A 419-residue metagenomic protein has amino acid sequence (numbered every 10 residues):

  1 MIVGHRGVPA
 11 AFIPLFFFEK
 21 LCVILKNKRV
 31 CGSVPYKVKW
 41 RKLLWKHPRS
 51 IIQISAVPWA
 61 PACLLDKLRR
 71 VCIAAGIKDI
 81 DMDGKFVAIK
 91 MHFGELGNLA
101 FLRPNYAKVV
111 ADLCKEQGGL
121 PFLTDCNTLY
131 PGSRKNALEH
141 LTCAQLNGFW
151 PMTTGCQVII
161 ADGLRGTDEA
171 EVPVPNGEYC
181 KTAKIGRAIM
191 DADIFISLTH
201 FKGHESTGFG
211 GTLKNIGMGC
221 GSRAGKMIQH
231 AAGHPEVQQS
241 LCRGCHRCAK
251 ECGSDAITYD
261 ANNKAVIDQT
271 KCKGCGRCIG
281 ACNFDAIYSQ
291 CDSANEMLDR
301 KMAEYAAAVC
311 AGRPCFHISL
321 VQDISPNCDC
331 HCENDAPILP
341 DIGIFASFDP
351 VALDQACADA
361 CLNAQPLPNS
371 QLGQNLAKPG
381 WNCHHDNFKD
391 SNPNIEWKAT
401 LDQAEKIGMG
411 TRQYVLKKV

Functional and structural regions predicted by a protein language model:
V8, C22, C31-V34: Short, low-complexity intrinsically disordered segments enriched in A/P/G/S/L with frequent Arg, especially at protein
A11-L25: Hydrophobic alpha-helical signal peptides and transmembrane signal-/tail-anchor segments that drive secretory-pathway
S33, L44-W45: Extreme N-termini of proteins with methionine-enriched Sec-type signal peptides or N-terminal signal-anchor
W45-N98, L102-Y106, E116-D125, Y130-V419: Extended, low-polarity segments enriched in aliphatic/aromatic residues
